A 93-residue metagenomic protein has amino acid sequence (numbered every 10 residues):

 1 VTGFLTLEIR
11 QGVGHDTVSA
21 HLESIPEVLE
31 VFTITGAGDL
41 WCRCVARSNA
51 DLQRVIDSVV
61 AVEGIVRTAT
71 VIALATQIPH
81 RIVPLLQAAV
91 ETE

Functional and structural regions predicted by a protein language model:
V1-E93: A compositional/biophysical signature of low hydrophobicity enriched in polar/charged and small residues
